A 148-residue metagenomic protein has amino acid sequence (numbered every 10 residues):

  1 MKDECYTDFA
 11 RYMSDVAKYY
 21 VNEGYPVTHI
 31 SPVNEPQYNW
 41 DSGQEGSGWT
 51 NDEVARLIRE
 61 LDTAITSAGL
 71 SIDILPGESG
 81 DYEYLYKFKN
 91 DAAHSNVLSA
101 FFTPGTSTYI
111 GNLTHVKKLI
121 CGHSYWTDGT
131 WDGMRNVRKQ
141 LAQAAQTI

Functional and structural regions predicted by a protein language model:
M1-F101, W126-K139: Active-site cleft segment of glycoside hydrolase catalytic domains centered on the general acid/base Glu
V21, I110-G111: A general structural signal for stabilizing positions within well-ordered secondary structure
I30, K118-I120, I148: Hydrophobic beta-strand segments of well-ordered beta-sheets in folded domains
G69, T114-H115, A145: Short, well-ordered coil/turn elements that cap or connect secondary structure elements
D73, T147-I148: Proline-centered loop/turn at the N-terminus of a beta-strand
V97, F102-T103, G111-V116: Extended glycan-interaction surfaces of carbohydrate-active proteins
P104-Y109, Q140-A145: Mature extracellular/periplasmic domains of secretome proteins
N112-W131: Extracellular glycoside hydrolase catalytic/binding regions
